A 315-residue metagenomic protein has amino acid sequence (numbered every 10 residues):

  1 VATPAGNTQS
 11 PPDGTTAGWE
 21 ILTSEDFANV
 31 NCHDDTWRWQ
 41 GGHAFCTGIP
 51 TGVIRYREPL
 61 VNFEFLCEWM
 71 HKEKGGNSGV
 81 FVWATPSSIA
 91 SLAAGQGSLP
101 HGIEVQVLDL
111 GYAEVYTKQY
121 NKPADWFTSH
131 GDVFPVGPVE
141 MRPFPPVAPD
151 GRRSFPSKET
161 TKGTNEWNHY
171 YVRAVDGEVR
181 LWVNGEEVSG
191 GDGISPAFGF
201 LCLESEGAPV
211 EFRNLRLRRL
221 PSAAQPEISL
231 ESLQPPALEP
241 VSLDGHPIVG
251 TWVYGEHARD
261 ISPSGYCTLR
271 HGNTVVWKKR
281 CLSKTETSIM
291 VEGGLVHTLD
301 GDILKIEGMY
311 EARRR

Functional and structural regions predicted by a protein language model:
A2-E239: Carbohydrate-interacting regions of secretory-pathway proteins
T36, Q40-G42, I248-H257: N-terminal secretory signal peptides
H43, E64, E178, P209 (+4 more regions): Structural motif
A44-F45, T51, V188-S189, R259 (+3 more regions): Short, isolated positions in well-ordered beta-strands
W182-G185, E292, E307: Short strand-turn-strand beta-turns centered on an Asx-Gly dipeptide
L203-E206, L299-E311: Short, exposed beta-strand-loop hairpins at the edges of beta-sheets in extracellular/periplasmic proteins
T251-L295: N-terminal glycine/threonine-rich, aromatic-flanked beta-hairpin/loop signature
